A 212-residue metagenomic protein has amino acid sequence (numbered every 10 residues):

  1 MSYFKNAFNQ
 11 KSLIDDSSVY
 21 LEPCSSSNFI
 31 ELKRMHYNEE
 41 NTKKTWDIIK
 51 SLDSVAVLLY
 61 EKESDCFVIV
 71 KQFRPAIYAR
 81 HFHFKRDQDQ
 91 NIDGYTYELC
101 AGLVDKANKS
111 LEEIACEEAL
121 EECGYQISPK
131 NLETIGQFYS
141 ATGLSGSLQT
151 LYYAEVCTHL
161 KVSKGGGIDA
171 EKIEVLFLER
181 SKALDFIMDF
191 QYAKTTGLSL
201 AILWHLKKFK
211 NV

Functional and structural regions predicted by a protein language model:
M1-E63, F73: A positional/architectural concept
M1-L13, S18, Y95, T134 (+3 more regions): Nudix hydrolase/Nudix homology domain
F29, S51, N91-D93, G146: A short, structural micro-pattern
E31-E40, A141-K161: Active-site-adjacent beta-strand/loop module that shapes the phosphate/pyrophosphate-binding cleft
W46-I49, L58, E63-E117, Y139 (+2 more regions): Conserved Nudix-box catalytic region and its N-terminal flanking loop in Nudix hydrolases and closely related
Y60, A154, H205: Short beta-strand-to-turn element immediately C-terminal to the catalytic PLP-Schiff-base lysine in fold type I
K109-E155, D169: A contiguous pocket-lining binding segment that forms or flanks enzyme active sites
K164: Helix-centered, glycine/charged polyanion-binding patches within enzymatic domains that contact phosphate-containing
